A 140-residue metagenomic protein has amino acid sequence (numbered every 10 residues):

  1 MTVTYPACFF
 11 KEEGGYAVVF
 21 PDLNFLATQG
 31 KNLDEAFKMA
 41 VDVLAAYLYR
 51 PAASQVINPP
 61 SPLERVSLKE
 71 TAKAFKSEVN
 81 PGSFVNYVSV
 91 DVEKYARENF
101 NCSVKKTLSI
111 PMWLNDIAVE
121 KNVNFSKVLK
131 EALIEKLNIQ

Functional and structural regions predicted by a protein language model:
M1-V3, G14, N24-L26: Short acidic/polar mixed-charge low-complexity motifs
T2-T4, A45-L108, W113-K121, K127 (+1 more regions): Short, charged, surface-exposed hinge/linker loops at domain edges that act as mobile lids or interdomain connectors
C8-D22: Short aromatic-glycine-(Arg/Gly/Cys) micro-motifs in beta-strand/loop hairpins
P21-N24, P111: Short, proline-centered helix/strand-breaking motifs
N24-E35, T107: A short, exposed loop/beta-hairpin motif centered on an aromatic-Gly-Thr core
G30-Y49: Short, well-ordered alpha-helical segments
E135: Alpha-helical DNA-recognition elements
